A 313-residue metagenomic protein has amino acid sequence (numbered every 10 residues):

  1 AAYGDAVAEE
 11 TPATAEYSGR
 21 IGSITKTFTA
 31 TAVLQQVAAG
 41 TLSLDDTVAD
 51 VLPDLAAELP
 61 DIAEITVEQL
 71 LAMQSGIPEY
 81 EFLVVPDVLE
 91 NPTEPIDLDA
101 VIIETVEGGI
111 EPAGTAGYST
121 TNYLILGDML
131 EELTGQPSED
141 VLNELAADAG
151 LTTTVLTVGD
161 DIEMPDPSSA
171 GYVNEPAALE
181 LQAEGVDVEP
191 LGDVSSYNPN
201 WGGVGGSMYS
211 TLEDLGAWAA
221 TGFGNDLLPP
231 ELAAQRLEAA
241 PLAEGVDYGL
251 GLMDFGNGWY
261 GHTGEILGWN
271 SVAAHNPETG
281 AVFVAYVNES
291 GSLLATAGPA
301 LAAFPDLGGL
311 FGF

Functional and structural regions predicted by a protein language model:
A1, N270-S290: Short, well-ordered beta-strand elements
A1-G19: Short, conserved catalytic-motif segment at the N-terminal edge
E10-T11, V272-A274, L293-G298: A short, polar/proline- and glycine-enriched secondary-structure boundary/capping micro-motif
G19-D45, Y123-E131, L215, G280: Active-site SXXK
I21-K26, Y118, G264, W269: Gly/Ser-rich catalytic serine loop of serine hydrolases
L44-P60, A149: Short, glycine/proline-biased beta-turn/loop segments that scaffold the active-site neighborhood
L59-W259, T263-E265: Short, surface-exposed loop or secondary-structure junction motifs that flank catalytic or metal-binding residues
G291-F313: Short, gly/Ser/Thr-rich active-site loops of penicillin-recognizing serine hydrolases
